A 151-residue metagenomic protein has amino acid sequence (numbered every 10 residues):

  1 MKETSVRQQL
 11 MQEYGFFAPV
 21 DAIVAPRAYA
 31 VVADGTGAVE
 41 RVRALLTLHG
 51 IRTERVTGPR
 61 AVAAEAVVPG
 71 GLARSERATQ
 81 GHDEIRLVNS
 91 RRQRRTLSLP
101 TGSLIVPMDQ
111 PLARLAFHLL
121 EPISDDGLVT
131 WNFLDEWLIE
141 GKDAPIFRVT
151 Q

Functional and structural regions predicted by a protein language model:
M1-Q151: Intrinsic-disorder/low-complexity accessory segments
